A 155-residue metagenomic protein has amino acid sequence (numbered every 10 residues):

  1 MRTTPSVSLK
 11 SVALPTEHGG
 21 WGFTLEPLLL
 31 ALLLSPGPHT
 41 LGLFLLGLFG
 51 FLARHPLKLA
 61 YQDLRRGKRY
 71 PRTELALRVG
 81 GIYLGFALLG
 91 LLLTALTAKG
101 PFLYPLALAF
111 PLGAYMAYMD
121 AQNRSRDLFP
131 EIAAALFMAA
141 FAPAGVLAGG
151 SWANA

Functional and structural regions predicted by a protein language model:
M1-A13: Short, Lys/Arg-rich, polar N-terminal cytosolic tail immediately upstream of the first transmembrane signal-anchor
T4-V7, R54-K68, L112-D127: C-terminal ends of transmembrane helices
K10-S35, A134-F141: The first (N-terminal) embedded transmembrane alpha-helix
T16-G20, P36-T40, F44, R72-L77 (+3 more regions): Hydrophobic, aromatic-rich alpha-helical transmembrane segments and their membrane-interface anchor motifs
P27, P71-F86, I132-L147: Small-residue-rich segments of transmembrane alpha-helices in multi-pass membrane proteins, especially helix faces
L29-F44, L91-Y104, A140-A155: Helix-coil boundary and interhelical linker segments in multi-pass alpha-helical membrane proteins
T40-L103: Alpha-helical transmembrane segments and their cytosolic membrane-interface
L88-L93, K99-P101, P105-G145: Intramembrane alpha-helical segments
